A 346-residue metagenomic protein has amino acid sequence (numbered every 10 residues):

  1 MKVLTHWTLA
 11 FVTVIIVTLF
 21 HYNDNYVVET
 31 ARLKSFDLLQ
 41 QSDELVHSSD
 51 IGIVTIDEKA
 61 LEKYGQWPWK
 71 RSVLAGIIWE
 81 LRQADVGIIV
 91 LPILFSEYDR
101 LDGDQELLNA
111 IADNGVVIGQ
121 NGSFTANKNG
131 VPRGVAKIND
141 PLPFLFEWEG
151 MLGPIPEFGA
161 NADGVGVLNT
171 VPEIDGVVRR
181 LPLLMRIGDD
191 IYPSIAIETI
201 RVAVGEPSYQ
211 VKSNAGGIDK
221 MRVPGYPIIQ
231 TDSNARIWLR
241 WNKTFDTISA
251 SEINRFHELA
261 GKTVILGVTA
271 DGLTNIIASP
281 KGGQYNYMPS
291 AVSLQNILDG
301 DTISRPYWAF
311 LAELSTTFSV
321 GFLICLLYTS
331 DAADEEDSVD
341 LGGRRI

Functional and structural regions predicted by a protein language model:
K2-P224, L259-I324: Non-transmembrane functional regions of envelope-associated proteins
F36-D37, T247-A250: Short gly/ser/thr-rich secondary-structure transition/capping motifs
M185-R186, T244, T329: A short, sequence-level motif marking secondary-structure junctions
K212, P224, R240-N242, G342: A structural detector for beta-sheet-dominated domains
I228-T247: Active-site Gly/Thr loop motif
R255: Surface-exposed ligand/attachment interfaces on beta-rich extracellular proteins
Y328-E335: Conserved small/polar residues in nucleotide/adenosyl-binding loops
D340-I346: Hydrophobic alpha-helical segments, chiefly the membrane-spanning helices and signal/signal-anchor peptides
